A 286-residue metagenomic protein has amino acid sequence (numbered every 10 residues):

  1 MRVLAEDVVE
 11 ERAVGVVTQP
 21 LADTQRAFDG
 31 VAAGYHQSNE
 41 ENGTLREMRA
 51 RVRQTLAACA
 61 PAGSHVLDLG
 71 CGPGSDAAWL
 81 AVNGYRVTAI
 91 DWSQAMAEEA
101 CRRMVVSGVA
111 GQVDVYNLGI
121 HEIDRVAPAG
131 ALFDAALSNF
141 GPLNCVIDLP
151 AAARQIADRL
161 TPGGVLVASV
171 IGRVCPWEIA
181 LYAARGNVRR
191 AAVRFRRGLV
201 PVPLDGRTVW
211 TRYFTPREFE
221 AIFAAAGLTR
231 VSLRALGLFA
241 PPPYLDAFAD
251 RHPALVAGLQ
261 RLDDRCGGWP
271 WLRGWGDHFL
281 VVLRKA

Functional and structural regions predicted by a protein language model:
L4-P61, S75, W79: Conserved class I S-adenosyl-L-methionine
P73-I123: Class I SAM-dependent methyltransferase SAM/SAH-binding core
V126-A135: A short acidic, Gly/Pro-enriched loop at the edge of an enzyme's catalytic core that lines a small-molecule cofactor
A135-D148: A short SAM/SAH-binding and catalytic strip from SAM-dependent methyltransferases
P150-P162: A short glycine-rich, Lys/Arg-flanked "PGG" loop and its adjoining helix->strand segment in the class I
V165-R196: Conserved class I S-adenosyl-L-methionine
P203-E218: Acceptor-substrate binding/catalytic loop of class I
A221, V231-A286: A C-terminal cap/extension of S-adenosyl-L-methionine-dependent methyltransferases that defines the acceptor-substrate
